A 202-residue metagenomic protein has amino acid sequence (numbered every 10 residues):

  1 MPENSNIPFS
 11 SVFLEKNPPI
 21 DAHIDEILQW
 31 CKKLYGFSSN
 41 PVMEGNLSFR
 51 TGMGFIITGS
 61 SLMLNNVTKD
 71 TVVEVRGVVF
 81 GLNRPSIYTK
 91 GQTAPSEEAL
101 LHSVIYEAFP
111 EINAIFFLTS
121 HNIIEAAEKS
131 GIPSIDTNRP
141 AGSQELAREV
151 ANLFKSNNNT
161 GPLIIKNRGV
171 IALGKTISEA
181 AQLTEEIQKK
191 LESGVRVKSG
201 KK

Functional and structural regions predicted by a protein language model:
M1-K202: Glycine-rich flexible loops
